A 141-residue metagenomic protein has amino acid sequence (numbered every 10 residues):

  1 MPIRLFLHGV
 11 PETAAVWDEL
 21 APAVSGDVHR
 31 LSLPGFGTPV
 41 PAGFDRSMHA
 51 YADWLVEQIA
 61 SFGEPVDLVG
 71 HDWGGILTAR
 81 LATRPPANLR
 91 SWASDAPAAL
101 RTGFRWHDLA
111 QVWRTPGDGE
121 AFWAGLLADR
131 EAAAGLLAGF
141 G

Functional and structural regions predicted by a protein language model:
M1, V24, F62-E64: Residue-level preference for short coil/turn positions at secondary-structure junctions
P2-G9: Short beta-strand element of the alpha/beta-hydrolase
R4, E19-V28: A short, Lys/Arg-enriched amphipathic alpha-helix followed by its capping loop at the start of a domain
P11, V16, H29, F36-F62 (+2 more regions): Flexible "cap/lid" subdomain of the alpha/beta-hydrolase fold that forms the substrate-access gate
